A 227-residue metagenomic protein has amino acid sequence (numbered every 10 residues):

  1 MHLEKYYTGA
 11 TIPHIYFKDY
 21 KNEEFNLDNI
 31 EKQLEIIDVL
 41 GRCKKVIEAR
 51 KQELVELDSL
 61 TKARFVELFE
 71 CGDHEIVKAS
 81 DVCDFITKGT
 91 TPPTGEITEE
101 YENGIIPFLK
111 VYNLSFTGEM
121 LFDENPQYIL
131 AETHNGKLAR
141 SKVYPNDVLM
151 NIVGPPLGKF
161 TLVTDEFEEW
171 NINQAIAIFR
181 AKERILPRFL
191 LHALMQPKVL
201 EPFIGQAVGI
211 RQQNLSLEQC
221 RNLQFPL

Functional and structural regions predicted by a protein language model:
M1, T8-I12, Y16-Y20, K110-V111 (+2 more regions): A short beta-sheet element
M1-F25, I97, A193-F225: Specificity-determining recognition surfaces
N22-D38, V46-T91, N222, P226: Non-catalytic DNA-recognition/assembly elements of restriction-modification systems
S80-E100, Y112-P145: Sequence-specific dsDNA recognition surfaces
E100-E102, W170: Extracellular/periplasmic catalytic domains that process cell-envelope and extracellular macromolecules
I105, N125, N173-A175: A generic structural signal for short beta-strands and their flanking turns/coil linkers
